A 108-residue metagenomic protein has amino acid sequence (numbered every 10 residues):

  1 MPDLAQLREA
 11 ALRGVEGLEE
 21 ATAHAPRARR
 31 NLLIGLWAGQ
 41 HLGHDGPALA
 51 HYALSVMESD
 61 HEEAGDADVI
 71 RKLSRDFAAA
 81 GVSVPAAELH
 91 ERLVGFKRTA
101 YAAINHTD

Functional and structural regions predicted by a protein language model:
M1-D108: A charge-rich, low-complexity, intrinsically flexible signal that marks solvent-exposed coils, linkers, repeats
